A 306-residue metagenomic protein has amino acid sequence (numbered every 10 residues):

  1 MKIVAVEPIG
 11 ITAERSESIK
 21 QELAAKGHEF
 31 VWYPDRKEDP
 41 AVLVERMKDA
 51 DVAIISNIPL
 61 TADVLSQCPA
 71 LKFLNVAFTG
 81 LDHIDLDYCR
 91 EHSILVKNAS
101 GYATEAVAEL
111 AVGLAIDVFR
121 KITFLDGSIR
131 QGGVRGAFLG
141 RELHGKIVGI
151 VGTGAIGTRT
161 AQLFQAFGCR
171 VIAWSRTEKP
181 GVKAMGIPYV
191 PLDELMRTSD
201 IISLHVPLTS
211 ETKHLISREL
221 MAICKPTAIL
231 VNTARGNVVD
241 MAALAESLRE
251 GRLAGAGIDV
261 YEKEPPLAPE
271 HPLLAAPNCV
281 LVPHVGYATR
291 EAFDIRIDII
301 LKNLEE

Functional and structural regions predicted by a protein language model:
M1-A50: N-terminal glycine-/charge-rich "phosphate-binding" loop or analogous flexible N-terminal tail
E17-S18, A137-P226: Rossmann-like dinucleotide/phosphate-binding beta-alpha-beta segment
L43-R46, V64-Q67, E194-T198, L220 (+1 more regions): Structural alpha-helical scaffold elements that stabilize or flank donor/cofactor-binding regions in carbohydrate
A50, C68, T198-S199, T227: An anion/phosphate-binding loop that grips the pyrophosphate of nucleotide cofactors and donors
D51-D126: Phosphate/diphosphate ligand-binding glycine-rich loop within oxidoreductases
I58, D200, V206-L208, A234-R235 (+1 more regions): Short glycine-/small-residue-rich Rossmann-like dinucleotide-binding loops
H92-I94, A99-I147, Q162, A166 (+2 more regions): Phosphate-binding beta-alpha-beta segment of Rossmann-like dinucleotide-binding domains, i.e., the NAD(P)
V96, R218, T227-I229, T233-E306: Rossmann-like dinucleotide-binding domain for NAD(H)/NADP(H)
